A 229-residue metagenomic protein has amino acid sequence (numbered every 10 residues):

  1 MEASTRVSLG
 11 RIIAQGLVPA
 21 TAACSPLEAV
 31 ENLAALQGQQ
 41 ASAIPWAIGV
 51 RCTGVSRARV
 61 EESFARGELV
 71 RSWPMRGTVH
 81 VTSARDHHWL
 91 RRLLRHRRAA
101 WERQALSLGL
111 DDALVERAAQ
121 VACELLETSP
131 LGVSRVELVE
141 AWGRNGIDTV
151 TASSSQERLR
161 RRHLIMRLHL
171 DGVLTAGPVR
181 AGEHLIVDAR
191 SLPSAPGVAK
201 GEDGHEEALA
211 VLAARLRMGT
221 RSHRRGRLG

Functional and structural regions predicted by a protein language model:
M1-G229: Long, low-complexity intrinsically disordered regions
